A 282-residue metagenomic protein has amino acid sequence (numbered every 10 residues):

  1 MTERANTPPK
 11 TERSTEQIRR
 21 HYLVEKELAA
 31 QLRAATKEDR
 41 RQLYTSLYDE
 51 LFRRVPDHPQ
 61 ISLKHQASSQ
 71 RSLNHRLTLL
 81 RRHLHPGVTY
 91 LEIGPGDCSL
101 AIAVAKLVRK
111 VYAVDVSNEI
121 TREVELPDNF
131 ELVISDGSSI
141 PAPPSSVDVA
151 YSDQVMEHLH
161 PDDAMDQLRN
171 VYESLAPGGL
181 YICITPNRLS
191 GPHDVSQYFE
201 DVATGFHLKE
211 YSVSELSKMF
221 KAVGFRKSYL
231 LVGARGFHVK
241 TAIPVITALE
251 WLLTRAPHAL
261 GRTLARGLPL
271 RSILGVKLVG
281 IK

Functional and structural regions predicted by a protein language model:
T2-S145, V149-D153, M165-L168, I273-V276: Conserved N-terminal segment of class I S-adenosyl-L-methionine
P8-L32, R40, S62-Q66, V116 (+4 more regions): S-adenosyl-L-methionine-dependent methyltransferase catalytic module, highlighting the catalytic core
E157: Catalytic acidic motif of RecA-like/P-loop NTPases
